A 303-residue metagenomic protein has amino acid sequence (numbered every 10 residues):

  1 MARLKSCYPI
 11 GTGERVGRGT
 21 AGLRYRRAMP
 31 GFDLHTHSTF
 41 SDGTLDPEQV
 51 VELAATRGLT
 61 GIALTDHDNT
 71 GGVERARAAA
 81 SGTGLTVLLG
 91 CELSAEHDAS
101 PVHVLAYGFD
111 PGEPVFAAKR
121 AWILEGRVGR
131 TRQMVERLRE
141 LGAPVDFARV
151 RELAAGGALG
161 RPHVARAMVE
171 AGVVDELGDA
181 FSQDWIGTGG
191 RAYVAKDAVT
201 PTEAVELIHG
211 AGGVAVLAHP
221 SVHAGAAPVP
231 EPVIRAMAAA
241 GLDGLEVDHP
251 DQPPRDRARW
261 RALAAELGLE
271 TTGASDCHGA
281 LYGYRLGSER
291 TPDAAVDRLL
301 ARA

Functional and structural regions predicted by a protein language model:
I10-L23: Compositionally biased, low-complexity flexible segments
G22-S100, W185-G187, V199-E206, A211-G212 (+3 more regions): An N-terminally biased module of ancient metal coordination in phosphate/nucleic-acid-related enzymes
Y25-R27, A79-A236, R290, A294-A301: Extended substrate/RNA-proximal surfaces in nucleic-acid metabolism proteins
V115, Y282-G283: A short acidic, helix-capping loop that chelates divalent metal ions and anchors anionic groups
L286: Short clusters of hydrophobic/aromatic residues that line enzyme substrate/ligand-binding pockets
